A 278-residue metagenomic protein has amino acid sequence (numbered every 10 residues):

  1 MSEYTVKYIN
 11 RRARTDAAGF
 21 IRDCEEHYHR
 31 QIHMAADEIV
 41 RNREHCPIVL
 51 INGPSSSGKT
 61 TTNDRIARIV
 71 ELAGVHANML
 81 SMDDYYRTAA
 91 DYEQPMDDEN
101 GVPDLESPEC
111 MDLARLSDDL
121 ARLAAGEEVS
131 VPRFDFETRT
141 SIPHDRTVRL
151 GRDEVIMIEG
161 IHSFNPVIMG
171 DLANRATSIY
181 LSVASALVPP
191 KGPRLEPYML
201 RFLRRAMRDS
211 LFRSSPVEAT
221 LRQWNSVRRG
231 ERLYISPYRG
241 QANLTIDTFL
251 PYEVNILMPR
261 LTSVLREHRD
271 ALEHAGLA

Functional and structural regions predicted by a protein language model:
M1-D37: Charged, amphipathic alpha-helical linker segments immediately N-terminal to NTP-binding catalytic cores
A17-R22, H29, P166-A278: Conserved NTP phosphate-binding and transfer environment spanning the P-loop NTPase/kinase superfamily
H45, R115-N174, L221-Y238, E253: Glycine-rich phosphate-binding loop used to anchor ATP phosphates in small-molecule kinases, encompassing both
V49-I51: Hydrophobic anchor at the beta1->P-loop junction of P-loop NTPases
G58: Conserved glycine(s) of the Walker
T61-I66, S81: Hydrophobic positions on the alpha1 helix immediately C-terminal to the Walker A/P-loop
R68-N78: Post-Walker A helix-loop "phosphate-sensing" segment adjacent to the P-loop in P-loop NTPases
N78-L80, R87-T138, V155: Conserved nucleotide-sensing/catalytic segment adjacent to the nucleotide-binding pocket in NTP-handling enzymes
